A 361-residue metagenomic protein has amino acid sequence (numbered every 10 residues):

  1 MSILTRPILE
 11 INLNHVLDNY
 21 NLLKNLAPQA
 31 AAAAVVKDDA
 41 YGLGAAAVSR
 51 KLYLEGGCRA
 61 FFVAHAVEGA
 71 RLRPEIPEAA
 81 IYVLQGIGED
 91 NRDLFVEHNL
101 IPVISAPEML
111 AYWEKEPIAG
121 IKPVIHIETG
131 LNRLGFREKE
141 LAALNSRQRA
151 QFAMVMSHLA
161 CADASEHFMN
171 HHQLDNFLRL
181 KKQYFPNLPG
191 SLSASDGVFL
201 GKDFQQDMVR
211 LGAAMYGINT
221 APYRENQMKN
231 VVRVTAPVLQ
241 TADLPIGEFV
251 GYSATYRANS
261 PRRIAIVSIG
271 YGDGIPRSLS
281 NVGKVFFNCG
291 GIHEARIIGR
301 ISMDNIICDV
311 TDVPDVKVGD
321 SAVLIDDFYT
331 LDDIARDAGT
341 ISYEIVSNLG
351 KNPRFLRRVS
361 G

Functional and structural regions predicted by a protein language model:
M1-I101, R354, S360-G361: A charged N-terminal "starter" segment
L4-T5, L26, D38-E55, F95-H98 (+3 more regions): Active-site loop/helix belt of alpha/beta enzymes
I11, K139-E140, D273-P276: Short, surface-exposed ligand-recognition loops at beta-strand->loop->(often short) alpha-helix junctions that present
V16, L72, V155, V238 (+1 more regions): Residue-level signal for inorganic ion chemistry
A31, R59-A60, A80, M154 (+3 more regions): Residues at the N-termini of beta-strands
V83, V238, I297-I298: A structural signal for short, hydrophobic beta-strand segments that form beta-sheets in beta-rich/all-beta domains
V103-A106: Replace "Mg2+/Mn2+-dependent" with "divalent metal-dependent
D243-G361: C-terminal accessory subdomain/extension
